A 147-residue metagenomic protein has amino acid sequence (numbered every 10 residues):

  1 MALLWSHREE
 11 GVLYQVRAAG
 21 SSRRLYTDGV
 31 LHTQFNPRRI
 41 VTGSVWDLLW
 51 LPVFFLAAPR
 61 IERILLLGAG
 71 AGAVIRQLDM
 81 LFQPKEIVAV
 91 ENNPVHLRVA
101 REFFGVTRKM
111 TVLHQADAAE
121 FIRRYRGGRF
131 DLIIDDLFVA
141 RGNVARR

Functional and structural regions predicted by a protein language model:
M1-R24: N-terminal auxiliary segments of SAM/dcSAM-dependent transferases
S6, R38-R147: The AdoMet/dcAdoMet-binding core of the Class I SAM-like
G20-Q34: A short, structured beta-strand/loop element
